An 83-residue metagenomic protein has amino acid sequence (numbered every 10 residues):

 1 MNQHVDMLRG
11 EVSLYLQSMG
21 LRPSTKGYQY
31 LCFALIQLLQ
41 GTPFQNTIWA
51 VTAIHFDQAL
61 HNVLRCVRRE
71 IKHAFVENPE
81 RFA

Functional and structural regions predicted by a protein language model:
H4-K26, F33-L35, Q40-A83: Basic, alpha-helical nucleic-acid-binding regions used in initiation and control of genome expression
